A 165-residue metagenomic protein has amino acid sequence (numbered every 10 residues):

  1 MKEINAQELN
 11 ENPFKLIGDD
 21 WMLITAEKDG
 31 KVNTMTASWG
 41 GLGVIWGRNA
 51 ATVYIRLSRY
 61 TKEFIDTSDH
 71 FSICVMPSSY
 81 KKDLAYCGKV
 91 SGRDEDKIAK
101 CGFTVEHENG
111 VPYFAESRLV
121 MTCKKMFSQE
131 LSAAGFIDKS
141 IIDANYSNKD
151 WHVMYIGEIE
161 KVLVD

Functional and structural regions predicted by a protein language model:
M1-D165: Active-site-proximal mixed secondary-structure blocks
